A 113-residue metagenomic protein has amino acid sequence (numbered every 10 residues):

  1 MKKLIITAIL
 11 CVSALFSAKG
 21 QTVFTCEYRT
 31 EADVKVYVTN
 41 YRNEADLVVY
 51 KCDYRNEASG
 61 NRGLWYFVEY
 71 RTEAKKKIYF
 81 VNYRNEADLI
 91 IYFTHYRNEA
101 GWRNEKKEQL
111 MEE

Functional and structural regions predicted by a protein language model:
M1-A18: Sec-dependent N-terminal signal peptides
G20-E113: Repetitive, compositionally biased segments used for assembly/scaffolding
